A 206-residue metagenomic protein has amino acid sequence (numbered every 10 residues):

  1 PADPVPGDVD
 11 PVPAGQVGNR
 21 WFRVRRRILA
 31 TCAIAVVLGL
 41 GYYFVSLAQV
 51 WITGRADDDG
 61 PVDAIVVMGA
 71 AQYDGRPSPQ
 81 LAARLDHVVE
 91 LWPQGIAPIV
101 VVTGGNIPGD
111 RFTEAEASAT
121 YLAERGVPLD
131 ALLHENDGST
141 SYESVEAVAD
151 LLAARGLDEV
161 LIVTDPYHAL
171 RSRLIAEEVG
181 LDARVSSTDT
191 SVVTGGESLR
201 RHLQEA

Functional and structural regions predicted by a protein language model:
P1-D3, Q16: N-terminal targeting leader peptides, primarily classical Sec-type signal peptides for secretion
D3, G7, L47-R200: A structural signal for short, hydrophobic/glycine-enriched beta-strand patches
P11, G15-D57: N-terminal type II signal-anchor transmembrane helix that functions as the membrane-insertion/stop-transfer segment
H202-A206: Short, intrinsically disordered, charge-balanced linker/junction segments flanking boundaries in proteins
